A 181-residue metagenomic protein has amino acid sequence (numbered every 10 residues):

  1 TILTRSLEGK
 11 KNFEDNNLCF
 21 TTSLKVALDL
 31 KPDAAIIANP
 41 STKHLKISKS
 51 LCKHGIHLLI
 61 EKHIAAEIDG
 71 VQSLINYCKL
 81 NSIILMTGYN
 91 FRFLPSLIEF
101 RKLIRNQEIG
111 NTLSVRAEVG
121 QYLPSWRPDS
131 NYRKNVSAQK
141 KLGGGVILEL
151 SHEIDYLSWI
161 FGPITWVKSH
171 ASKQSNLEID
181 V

Functional and structural regions predicted by a protein language model:
T1-F13: NAD(P)-binding Rossmann-fold cofactor-contacting core
T4, N39, V119: Short beta-strand/turn micro-motifs composed of small residues that flank or help shape donor/cofactor-binding pockets
T4, T21-T22, I60, I68 (+2 more regions): Short loop/edge segments at beta-strand edges and connector loops that shape dinucleotide/nucleotide cofactor-binding
L18-Y77: Beta-loop-alpha module in the N-terminal Rossmann-like domain of NAD(P)-dependent dehydrogenases, especially those
P32, E178-V181: A short, glycine/Asx- and small/polar-enriched loop/turn that sits immediately N-terminal to a beta-strand
Q72-F91, G110-V115: Rossmann-fold dehydrogenase core element
R92-N176: Predominantly a Rossmann-like dinucleotide-binding segment in NAD(P)-dependent oxidoreductases
